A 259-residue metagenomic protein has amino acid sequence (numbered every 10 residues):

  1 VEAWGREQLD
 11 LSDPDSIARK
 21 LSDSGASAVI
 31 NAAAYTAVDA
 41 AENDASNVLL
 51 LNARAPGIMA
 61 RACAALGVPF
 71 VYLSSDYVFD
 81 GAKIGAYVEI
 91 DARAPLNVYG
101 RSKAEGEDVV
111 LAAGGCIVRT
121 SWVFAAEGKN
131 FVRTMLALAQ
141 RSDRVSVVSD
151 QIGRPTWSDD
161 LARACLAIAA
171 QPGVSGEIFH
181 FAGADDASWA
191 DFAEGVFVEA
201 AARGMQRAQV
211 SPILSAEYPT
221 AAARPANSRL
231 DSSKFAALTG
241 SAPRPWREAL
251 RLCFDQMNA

Functional and structural regions predicted by a protein language model:
W4, V29-A33, F70-D76, D80 (+1 more regions): SDR active-site strand-loop-helix element
L11-L51: NAD(P)H-binding glycine-rich loop region in Rossmannoid oxidoreductase-like domains and their noncatalytic homologs
V38, N43, D76-L96: Active-site "gating" loop of Rossmann-like NAD(P)-dependent oxidoreductase/epimerase domains
N43-V71, E107: NAD(P)-cofactor binding segment of oxidoreductase domains
D108-D160, L166: NAD(P)-dependent short-chain dehydrogenase/reductase
V147-I152, F179-D186, L238: Glycine-rich Rossmann NAD(P)(H)-binding loop
A164, Q171-A221: Mid/C-terminal beta-alpha module of Rossmann-like enzyme folds, strongest in SDR-family dehydrogenases/epimerases
R244-A259: Amphipathic terminal alpha-helices
